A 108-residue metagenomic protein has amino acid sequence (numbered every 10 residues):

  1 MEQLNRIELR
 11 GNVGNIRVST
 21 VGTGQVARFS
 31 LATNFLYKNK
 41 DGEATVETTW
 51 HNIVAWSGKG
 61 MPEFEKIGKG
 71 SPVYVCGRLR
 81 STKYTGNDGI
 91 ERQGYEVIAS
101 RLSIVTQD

Functional and structural regions predicted by a protein language model:
M1-D108: Single-stranded nucleic acid-binding surfaces, predominantly the OB-fold ssDNA-binding core
